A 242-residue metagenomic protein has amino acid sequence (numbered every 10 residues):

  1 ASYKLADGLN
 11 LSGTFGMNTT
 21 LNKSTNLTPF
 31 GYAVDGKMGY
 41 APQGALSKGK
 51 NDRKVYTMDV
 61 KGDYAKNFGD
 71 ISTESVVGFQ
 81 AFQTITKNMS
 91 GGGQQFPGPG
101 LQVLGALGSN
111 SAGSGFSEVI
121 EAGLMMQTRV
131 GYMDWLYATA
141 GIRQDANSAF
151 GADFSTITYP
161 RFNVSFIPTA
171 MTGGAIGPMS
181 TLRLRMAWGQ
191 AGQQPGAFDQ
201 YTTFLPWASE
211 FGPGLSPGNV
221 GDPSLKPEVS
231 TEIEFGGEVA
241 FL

Functional and structural regions predicted by a protein language model:
A1-T28, Y40-L242: Extracellular/periplasmic, surface-exposed regions of secreted and cell-surface proteins
V34-D35: N-terminal, polar/charged subdomain of small-to-medium soluble alpha/beta proteins
